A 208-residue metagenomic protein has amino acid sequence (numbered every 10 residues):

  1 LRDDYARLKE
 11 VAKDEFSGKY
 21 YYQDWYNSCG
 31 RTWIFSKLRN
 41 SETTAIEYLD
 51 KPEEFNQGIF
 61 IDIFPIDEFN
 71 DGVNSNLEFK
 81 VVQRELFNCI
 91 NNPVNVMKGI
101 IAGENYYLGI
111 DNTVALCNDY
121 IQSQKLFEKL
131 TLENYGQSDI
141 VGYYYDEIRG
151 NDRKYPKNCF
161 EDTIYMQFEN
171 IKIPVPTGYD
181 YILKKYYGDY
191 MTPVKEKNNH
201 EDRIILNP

Functional and structural regions predicted by a protein language model:
D3-D71, N91-I101, N105-G188, P193-P208: Conserved catalytic core of two-metal-ion nucleotidyltransferases
G72-E78: A short secondary-structure junction signal
K80, R84-V94: Non-catalytic, alpha-helical, charged scaffold/linker segments that couple or flank catalytic or architectural cores
